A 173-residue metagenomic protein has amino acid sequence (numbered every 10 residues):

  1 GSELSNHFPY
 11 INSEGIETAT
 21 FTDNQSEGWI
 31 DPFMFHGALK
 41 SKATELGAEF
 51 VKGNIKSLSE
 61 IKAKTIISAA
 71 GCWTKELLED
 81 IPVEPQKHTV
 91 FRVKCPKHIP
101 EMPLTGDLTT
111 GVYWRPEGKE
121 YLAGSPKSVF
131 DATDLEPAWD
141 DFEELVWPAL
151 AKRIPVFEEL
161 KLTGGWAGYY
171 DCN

Functional and structural regions predicted by a protein language model:
G1-L46, V51-K52, C172: Flavin (FAD/FMN) cofactor-binding and adjacent substrate-gating region of FAD-dependent oxidoreductase domains
G1-S5, I81-E84, E159: A short alpha-helix-loop-beta-strand transition element characteristic of N-terminal alpha/beta dinucleotide-binding
S5, I55-K56, G165-Y170: Short, solvent-exposed loop/turn elements at beta->coil junctions and helix N-caps that rim active or binding pockets
E17-A19, Q86-V90, T109-G111: Short hydrophobic/aromatic beta-strand or adjacent loop that forms the aromatic wall/cage of a ligand/substrate-binding
F35-H36, T74, E143-W147: A general structural signal for well-ordered alpha-helical segments in protein cores
K52-I66: Conserved beta-strand-loop-beta-strand element in the redox core of flavoprotein oxidoreductases
A63-P103: Central helical "cap/lid" subdomain
C95-N173: Active-site lid/adjacent beta-loop-alpha segment flanking the redox-cofactor pocket in flavoenzymes
